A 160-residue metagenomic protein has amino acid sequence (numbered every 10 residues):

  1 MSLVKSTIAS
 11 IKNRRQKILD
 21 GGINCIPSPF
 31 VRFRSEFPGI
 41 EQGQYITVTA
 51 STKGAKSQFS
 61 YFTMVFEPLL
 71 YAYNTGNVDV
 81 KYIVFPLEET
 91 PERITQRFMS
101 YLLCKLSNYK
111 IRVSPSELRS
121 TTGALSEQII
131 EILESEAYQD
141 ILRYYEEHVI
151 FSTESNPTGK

Functional and structural regions predicted by a protein language model:
M1-S107: The Walker A/P-loop phosphate-binding site
S28, S35, Y71-K160: Cytosolic-facing regulatory segments adjacent to core modules
